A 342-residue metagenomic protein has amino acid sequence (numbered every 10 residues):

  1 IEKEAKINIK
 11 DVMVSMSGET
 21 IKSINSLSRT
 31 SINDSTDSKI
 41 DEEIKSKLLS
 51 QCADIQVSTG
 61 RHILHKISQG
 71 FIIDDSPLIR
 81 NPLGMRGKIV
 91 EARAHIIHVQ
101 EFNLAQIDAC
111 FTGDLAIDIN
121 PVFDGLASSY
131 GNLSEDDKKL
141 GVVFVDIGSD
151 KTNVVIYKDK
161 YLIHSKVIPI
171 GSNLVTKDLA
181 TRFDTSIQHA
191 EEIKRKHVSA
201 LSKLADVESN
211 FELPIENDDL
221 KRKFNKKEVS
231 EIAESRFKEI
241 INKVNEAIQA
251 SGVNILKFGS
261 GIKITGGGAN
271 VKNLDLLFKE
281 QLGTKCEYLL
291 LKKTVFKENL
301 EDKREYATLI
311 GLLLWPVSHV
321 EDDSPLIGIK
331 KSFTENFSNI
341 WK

Functional and structural regions predicted by a protein language model:
I1-V143, Y161-I163, S186-Q188, E192-A233 (+4 more regions): Nucleotide/phosphate-binding catalytic cleft detector across ATP-hydrolyzing and phosphate-transferring enzymes
V14, F111, D146, L179 (+3 more regions): Residue-level signature of catalytic and energy-coupling elements of molecular machines, predominantly ATP/GTP-dependent
S17, F144-K151, Y157-K160, I168-N173 (+1 more regions): A short acidic Gly-Thr/Ser loop motif
S129-Y130, L140, D150-V155, V271-K272: Short glycine/serine/threonine-rich phosphate/pyrophosphate-binding segments that cradle anionic phosphate groups
G131, K177-D178, V295-L300: Short, charged, surface-exposed secondary-structure boundary motifs
P169-E191: A conserved active-site cap/scaffold subdomain adjacent to cofactor or substrate pockets
D218-K293, E301: C-terminal structural cap/anchor segments
C286-I310, L314-V320: Ser/Thr- and Pro/Gly-biased, low-complexity intrinsically disordered regions that serve as regulatory linkers
